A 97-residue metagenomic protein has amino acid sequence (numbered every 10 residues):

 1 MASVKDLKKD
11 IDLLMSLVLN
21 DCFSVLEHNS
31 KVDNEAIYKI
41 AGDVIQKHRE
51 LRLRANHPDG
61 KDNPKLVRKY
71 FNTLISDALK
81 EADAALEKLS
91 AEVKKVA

Functional and structural regions predicted by a protein language model:
M1-K8, E92-A97: Long amphipathic alpha-helical segments with strong coiled-coil/leucine-zipper propensity
S3-N29: Short terminal alpha-helical segments
K8, N34-I37: Alpha-helix N-cap/helix-initiation sites
L14, V32, D77: Residue-level signal for short amphipathic helical patches enriched in basic/charged and nearby hydrophobic residues
L14-D21, K47-E50, E81: Amphipathic, well-ordered alpha-helical segments in soluble domains
V25-N34, V96: Inter-helical turn/loop segments and adjacent helix faces that build the functional surface of alpha-helical bundle
A36, G42, E50-A97: Low-complexity intrinsically disordered segments
